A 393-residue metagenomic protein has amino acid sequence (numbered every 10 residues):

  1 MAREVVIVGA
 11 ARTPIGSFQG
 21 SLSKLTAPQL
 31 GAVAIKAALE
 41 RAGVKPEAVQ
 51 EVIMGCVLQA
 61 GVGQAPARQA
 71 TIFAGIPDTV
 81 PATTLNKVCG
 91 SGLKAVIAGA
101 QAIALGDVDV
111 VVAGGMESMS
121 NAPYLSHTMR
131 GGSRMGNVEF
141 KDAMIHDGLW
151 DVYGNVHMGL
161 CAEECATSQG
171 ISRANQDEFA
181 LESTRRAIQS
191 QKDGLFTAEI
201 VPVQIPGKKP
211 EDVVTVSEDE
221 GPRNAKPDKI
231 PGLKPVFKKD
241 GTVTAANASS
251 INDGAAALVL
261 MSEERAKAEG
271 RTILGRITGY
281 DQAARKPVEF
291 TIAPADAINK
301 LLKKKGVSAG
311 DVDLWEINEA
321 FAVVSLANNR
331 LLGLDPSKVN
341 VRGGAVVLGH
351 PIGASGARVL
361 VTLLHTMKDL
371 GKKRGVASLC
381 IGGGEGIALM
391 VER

Functional and structural regions predicted by a protein language model:
M1-A27, A37, A225-I292, D296 (+4 more regions): Condensing-enzyme catalytic core mediating Claisen C-C bond formation in acyl metabolism
M1-V62, P66-A74, P81, C161-R173 (+4 more regions): Conserved active-site "lid/cap" helical segment
A2, V110-E164: Flexible glycine-/small-residue-enriched beta->alpha junction loops that bind anionic phosphate/pyrophosphate groups
A11-T13, K24, P28-V33, N175-A268 (+2 more regions): N-terminal extracellular/periplasmic Venus flytrap/periplasmic-binding protein-like
A82-S91, N247-I251, I277, E316-N318 (+3 more regions): Active-site nucleophile and cofactor-binding loops and adjacent substrate-binding regions of central metabolic enzymes
L85-E117, L160, A166-L195, A257-E264 (+3 more regions): Active-site-proximal alpha-helical scaffold in enzymes
C161-E163, E199, G207, T278-V347: Active-site pocket-lining segment
